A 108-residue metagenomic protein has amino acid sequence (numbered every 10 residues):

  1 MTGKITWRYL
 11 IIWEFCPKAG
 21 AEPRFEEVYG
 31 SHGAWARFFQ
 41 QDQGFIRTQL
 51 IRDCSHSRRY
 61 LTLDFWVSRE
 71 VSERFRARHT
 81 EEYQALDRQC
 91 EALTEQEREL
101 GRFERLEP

Functional and structural regions predicted by a protein language model:
M1-L10, I46-R59, Q84-P108: Glycine-rich beta-strand-turn "strand-cap" elements at beta-sheet edges
Y9-C16, R47-R78: Short, well-ordered beta-strand segments in beta-rich or mixed alpha/beta enzyme and ligand-binding folds
P17-A19, V67-S68, E104-E107: Non-catalytic surface loops within mature trypsin-like serine protease
G20-E26, S72-R74: Short, conserved charged micro-motifs
G30-I46, F65-L100: An amphipathic, aromatic/His-enriched active-site/gating alpha helix that lines ligand/cofactor pockets
